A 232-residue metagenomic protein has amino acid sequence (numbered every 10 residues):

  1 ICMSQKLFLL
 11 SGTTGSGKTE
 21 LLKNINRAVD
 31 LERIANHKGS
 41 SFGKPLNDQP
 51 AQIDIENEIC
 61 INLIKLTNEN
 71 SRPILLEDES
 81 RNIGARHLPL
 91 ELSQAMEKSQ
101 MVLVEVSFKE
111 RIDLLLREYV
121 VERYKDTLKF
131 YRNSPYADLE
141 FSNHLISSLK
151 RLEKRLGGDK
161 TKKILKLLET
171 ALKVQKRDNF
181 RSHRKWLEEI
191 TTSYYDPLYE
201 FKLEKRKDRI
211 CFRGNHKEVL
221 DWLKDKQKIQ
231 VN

Functional and structural regions predicted by a protein language model:
I1-Q5: Extreme N-terminal, non-catalytic leader segments that precede Walker-type/kinase nucleotide-binding cores
K6-N26: Glycine-rich phosphate-binding P-loop
L10-T14, R33, D78, E105: Short, structured patches in soluble enzyme cores that scaffold and shape functional sites
G12, D78-S80, F212-H216: Structural motif
G15, D48-Q52, R181: Hydrophobic alpha-helical scaffolding
G17, N36, N82-I83, K109-R111: Short, acidic Gly/Pro/Ser/Thr-rich loop/turn segments
N26-M96: Conserved nucleotide-sensing/catalytic segment adjacent to the nucleotide-binding pocket in NTP-handling enzymes
A95-M101, E105-N232: Conserved NTP phosphate-binding and transfer environment spanning the P-loop NTPase/kinase superfamily
